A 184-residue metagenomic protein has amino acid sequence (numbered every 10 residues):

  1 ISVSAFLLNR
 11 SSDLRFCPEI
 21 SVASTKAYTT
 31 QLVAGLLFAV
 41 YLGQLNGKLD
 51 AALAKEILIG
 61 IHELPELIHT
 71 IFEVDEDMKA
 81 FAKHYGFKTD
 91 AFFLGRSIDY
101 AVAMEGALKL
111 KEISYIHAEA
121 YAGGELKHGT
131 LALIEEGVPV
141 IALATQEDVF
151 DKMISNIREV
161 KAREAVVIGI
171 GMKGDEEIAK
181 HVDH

Functional and structural regions predicted by a protein language model:
I1-S11: Short, small-residue-biased leader/transition segments that mark boundaries at the very start of proteins
S12-P139: Active-site phosphate/pyrophosphate-binding segments
S12-R15, I178-H184: Active-site regions of enzymes building and remodeling cell-envelope glycoconjugates
H84-F87, L133-E136, K161-E164, E177-H181: A structural signal for short secondary-structure junctions
R96, T145, M172: Cofactor-binding loop segments of dinucleotide-utilizing enzymes, especially the Rossmann-like FAD- and NAD(P)+-binding
E105-I113, S155-A162, H184: Short, solvent-exposed amphipathic alpha-helical segments in soluble enzyme and RNA/protein-processing domains
E125-E159: Glycine-rich, anion-gripping cofactor-binding loops and their flanking helix/strand elements in enzyme active sites
G169-E177: Short, polar loop motifs at secondary-structure junctions
